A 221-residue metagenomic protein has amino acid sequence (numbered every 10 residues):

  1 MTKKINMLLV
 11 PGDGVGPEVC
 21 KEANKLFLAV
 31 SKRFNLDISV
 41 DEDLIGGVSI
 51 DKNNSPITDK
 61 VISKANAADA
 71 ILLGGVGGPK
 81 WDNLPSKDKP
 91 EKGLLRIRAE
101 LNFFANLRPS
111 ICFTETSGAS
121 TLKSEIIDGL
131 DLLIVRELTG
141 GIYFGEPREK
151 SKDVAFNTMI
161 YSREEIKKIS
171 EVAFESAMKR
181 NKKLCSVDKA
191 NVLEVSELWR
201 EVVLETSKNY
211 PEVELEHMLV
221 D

Functional and structural regions predicted by a protein language model:
T2-L8: Extreme N-terminal starter segment of soluble prokaryotic enzymes
L8-K25, A29-F34, S151-D221: Glycine-rich phosphate/diphosphate-binding loop of Rossmann-like nucleotide-binding domains
R33-D59: N-terminal beta-loop-helix "entrance" segment that forms/cooperates in small-molecule cofactor or anionic ligand
D37-S39, N106, E214-E216: Conserved beta-strand segments of alpha/beta enzyme cores
D41, L73, K183-V187: Short beta-strand segments at enzyme active-site cores
G46, E115, M218-D221: Short acidic loop-to-helix transition motifs that present clustered carboxylates
V48, P79-K80, V192-E194: Short, active-site-adjacent cap segments at secondary-structure transitions
D51-M159: N-terminal glycine-rich phosphate/adenylate-binding segment common to multiple enzyme folds
